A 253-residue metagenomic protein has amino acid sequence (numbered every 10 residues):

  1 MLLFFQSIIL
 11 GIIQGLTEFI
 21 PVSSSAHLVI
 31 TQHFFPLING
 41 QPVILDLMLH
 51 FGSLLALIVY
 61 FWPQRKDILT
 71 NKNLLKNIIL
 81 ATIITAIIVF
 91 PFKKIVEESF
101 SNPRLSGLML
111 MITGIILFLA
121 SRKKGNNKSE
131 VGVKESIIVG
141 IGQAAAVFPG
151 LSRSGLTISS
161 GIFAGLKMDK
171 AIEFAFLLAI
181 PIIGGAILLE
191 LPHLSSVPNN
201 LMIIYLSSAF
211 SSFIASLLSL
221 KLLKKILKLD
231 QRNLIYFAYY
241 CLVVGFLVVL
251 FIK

Functional and structural regions predicted by a protein language model:
M1-K253: Multi-pass membrane proteins that catalyze or facilitate reactions on polyprenyl-/lipid-phosphate substrates and their
